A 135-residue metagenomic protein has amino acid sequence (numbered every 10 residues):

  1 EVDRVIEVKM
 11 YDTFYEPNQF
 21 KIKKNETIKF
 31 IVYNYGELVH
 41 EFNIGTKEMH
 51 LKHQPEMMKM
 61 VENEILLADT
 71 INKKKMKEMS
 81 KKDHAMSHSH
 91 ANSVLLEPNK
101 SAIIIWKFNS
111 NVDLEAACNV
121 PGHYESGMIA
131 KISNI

Functional and structural regions predicted by a protein language model:
E1-I28: N-terminal edge beta-strand
Y11, G45-K47, I135: Generic beta-structure capping elements
F14, Y33, E37-L38, A68-K73 (+2 more regions): Extracellular/periplasmic metallocenter environments
N18-K47: N-terminal, post-signal-peptide region of Sec/Tat-exported proteins
Q19, E41, H53, G127-I129: Generic domain-boundary/flexible-linker signal
K21-I22, T27, M49, D113-E115 (+1 more regions): Residue-level detector of solvent-exposed, low-hydrophobicity positions
I22-N25, M58-M60, H123: Short intrinsically disordered coil segments
G45-A85: The feature marks short-to-medium sequence segments in extracytoplasmic or secretory-pathway proteins
